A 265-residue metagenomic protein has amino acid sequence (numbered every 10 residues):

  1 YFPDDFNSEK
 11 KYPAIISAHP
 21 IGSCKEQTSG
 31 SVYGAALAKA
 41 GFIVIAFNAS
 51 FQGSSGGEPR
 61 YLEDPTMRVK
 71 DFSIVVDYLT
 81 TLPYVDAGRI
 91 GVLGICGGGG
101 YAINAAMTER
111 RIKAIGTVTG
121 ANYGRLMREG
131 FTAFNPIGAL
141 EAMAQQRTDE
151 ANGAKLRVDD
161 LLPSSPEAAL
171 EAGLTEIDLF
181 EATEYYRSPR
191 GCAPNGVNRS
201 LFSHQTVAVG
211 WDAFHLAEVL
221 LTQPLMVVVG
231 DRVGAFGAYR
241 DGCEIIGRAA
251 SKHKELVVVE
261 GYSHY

Functional and structural regions predicted by a protein language model:
K11, G22-A35, A49: The serine-hydrolase catalytic nucleophile loop
G34-G56: Conserved alpha/beta-hydrolase
L62-P83: Alpha/beta-hydrolase active-site loop
P83-C96: Alpha/beta-hydrolase fold nucleophile elbow
I103-Y185: Alpha/beta-hydrolase-fold enzymes
L220-L221, V227-V229: Short beta-strand/loop motif that positions the catalytic acidic residue of the alpha/beta-hydrolase fold
V233-G242: Conserved alpha/beta-hydrolase "acid-adjacent" motif
A249-Y265: Catalytic histidine neighborhood in serine/cysteine hydrolases with alpha/beta-hydrolase-type architecture
